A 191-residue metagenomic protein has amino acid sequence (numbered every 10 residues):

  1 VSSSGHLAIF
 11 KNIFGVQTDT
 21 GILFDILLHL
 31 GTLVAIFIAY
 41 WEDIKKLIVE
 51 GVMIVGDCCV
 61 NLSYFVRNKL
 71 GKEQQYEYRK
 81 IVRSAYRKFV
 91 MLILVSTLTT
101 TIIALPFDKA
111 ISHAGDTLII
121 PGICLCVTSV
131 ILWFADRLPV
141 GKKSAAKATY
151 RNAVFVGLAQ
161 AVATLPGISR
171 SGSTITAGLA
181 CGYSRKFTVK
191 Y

Functional and structural regions predicted by a protein language model:
S2-Y191: Multi-pass membrane proteins that catalyze or facilitate reactions on polyprenyl-/lipid-phosphate substrates and their
